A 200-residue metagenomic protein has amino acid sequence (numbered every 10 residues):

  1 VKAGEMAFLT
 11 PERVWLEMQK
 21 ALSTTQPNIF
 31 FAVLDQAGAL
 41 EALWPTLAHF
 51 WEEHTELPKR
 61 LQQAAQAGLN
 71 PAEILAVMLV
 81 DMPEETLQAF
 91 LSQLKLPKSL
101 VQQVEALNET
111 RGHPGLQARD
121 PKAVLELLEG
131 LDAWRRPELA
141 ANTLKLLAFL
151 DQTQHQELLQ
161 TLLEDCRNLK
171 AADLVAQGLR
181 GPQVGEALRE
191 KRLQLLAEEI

Functional and structural regions predicted by a protein language model:
K2-Q152: Conserved, hydrophobic alpha-helical core segments of structured domains
A133-I200: Charged substrate- and nucleic-acid-binding regions of tRNA-handling and nucleotidyl-transfer enzymes, centered on
